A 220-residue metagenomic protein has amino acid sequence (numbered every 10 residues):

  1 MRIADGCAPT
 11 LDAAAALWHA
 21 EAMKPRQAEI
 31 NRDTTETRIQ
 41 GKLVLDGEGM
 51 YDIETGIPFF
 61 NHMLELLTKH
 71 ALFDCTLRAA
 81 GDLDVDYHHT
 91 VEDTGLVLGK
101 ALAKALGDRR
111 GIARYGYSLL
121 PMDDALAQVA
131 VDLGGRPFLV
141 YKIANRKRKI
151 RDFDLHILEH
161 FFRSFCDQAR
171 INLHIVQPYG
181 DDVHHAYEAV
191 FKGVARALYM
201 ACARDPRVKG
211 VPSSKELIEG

Functional and structural regions predicted by a protein language model:
M23-G220: Structural preference for solvent-exposed beta-strand-turn elements and adjacent flexible terminal/loop segments within
